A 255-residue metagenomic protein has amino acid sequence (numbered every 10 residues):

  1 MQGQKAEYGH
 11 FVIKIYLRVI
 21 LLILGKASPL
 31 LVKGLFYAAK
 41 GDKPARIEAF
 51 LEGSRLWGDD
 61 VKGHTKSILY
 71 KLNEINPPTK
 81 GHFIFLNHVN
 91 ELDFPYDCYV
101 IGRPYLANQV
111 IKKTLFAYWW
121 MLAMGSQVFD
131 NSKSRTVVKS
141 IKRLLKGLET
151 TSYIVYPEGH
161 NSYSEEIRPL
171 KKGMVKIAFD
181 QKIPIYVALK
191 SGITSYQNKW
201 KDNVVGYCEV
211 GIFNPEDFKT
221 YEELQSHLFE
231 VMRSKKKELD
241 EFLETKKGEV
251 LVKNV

Functional and structural regions predicted by a protein language model:
M1-F83, Y96: Membrane-anchoring hydrophobic helices of lipid-metabolizing enzymes
Q2-Q4, K139-V255: Non-catalytic C-terminal accessory region of glycerolipid acyltransferases and related lyso-lipid remodeling enzymes
P29, G34, A38, D42 (+1 more regions): Catalytic core of membrane glycerolipid acyltransferases/transacylases, capturing the structured, soluble-facing
G58, A123-D130, E158-N161: Short, basic, glycine/proline-bearing loop/turn elements
V61-K62, C98, M121, A178: A generic structural signal for well-ordered alpha-helical segments
K71-L72, Q127-N131, I212-P215: Short acidic-hydrophobic, aromatic-tinged amphipathic segments that line or gate anion-handling sites
I75, S134, S191: Residue-level "edge-of-site" marker
